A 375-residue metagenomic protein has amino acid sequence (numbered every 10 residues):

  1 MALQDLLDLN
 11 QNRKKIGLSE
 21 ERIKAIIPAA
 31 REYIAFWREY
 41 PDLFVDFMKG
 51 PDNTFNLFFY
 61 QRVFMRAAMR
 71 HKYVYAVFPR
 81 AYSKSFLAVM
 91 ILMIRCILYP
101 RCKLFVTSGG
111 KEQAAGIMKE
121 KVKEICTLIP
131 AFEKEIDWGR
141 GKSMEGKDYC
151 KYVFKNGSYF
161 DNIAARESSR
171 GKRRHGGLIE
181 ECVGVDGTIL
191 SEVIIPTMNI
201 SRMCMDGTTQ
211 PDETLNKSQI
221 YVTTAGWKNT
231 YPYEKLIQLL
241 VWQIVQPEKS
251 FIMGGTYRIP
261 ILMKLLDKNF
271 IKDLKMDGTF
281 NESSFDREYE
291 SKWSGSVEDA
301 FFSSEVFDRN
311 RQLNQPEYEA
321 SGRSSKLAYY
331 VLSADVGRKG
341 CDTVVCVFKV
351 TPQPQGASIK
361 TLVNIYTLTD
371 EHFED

Functional and structural regions predicted by a protein language model:
M1-Y73, R323-S324, A328: Pre-P-loop entry segment of helicase/translocase ATPase cores
H71-I91: Walker A/P-loop
C102-R166: Conserved nucleotide-state-sensing and coupling region of NTP-binding domains
E133-D137, G141, G184-F280: ASCE P-loop NTPase helicase motor core
E145-T197: Conserved RecA-like ASCE ATPase "motif II neighborhood" in helicase/translocase motors
F154, A320-R323, V347-D375: Nucleic-acid-processing active sites and adjacent nucleic-acid-binding tracks, predominantly divalent metal-dependent
Y257-A334: ATPase catalytic-site recognition across NTP-hydrolyzing enzymes
S325-T351: Gly/Thr-rich phosphate-binding beta-strand-loop-beta motif of the actin/hexokinase/Hsp70
